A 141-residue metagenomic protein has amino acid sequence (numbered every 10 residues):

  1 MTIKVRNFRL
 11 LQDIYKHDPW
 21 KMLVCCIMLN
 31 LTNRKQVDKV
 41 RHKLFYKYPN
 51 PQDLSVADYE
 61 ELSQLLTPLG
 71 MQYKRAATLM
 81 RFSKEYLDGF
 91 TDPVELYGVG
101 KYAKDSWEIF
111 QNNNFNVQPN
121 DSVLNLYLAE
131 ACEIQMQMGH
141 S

Functional and structural regions predicted by a protein language model:
R6-S141: Catalytic cores of DNA base-excision repair glycosylases
